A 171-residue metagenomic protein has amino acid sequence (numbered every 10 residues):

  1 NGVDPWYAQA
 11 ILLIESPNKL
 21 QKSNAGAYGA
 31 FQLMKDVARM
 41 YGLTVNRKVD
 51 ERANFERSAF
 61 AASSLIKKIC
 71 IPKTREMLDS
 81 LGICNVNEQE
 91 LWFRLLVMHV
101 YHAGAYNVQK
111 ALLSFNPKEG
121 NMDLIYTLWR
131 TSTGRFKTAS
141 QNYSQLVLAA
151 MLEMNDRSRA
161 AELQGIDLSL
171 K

Functional and structural regions predicted by a protein language model:
N1-D167: Catalytic glycan-binding domains that act on GlcNAc-containing polysaccharides
S169-K171: Non-catalytic terminal regions of proteins
